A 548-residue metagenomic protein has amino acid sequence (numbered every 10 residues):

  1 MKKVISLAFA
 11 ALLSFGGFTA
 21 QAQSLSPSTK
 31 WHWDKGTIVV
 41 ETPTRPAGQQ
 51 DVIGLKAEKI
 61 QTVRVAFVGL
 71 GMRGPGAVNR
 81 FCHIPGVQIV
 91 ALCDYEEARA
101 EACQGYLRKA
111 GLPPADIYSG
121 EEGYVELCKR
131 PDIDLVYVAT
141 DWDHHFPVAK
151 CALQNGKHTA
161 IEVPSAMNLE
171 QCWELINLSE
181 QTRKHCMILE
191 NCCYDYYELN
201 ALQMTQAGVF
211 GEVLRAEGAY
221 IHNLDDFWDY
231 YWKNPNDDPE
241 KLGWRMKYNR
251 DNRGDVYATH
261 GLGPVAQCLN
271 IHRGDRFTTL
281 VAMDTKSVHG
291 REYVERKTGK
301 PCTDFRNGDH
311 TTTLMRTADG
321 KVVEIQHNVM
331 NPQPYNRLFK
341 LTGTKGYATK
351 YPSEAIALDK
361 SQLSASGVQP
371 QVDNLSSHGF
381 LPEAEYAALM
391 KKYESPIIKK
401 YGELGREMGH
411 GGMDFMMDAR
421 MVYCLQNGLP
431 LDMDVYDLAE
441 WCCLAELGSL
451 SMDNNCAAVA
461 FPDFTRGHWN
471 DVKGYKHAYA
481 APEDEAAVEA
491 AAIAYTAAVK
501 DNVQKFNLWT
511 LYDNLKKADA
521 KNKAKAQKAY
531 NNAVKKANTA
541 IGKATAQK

Functional and structural regions predicted by a protein language model:
M1-V4: Positively charged n-region of N-terminal signal peptides that target proteins for export
A8-G16: Bacterial N-terminal signal peptides
F18-A22: Sec/Tat signal peptide C-region and signal peptidase I cleavage site
S24-A110: N-terminal Rossmann-like dinucleotide-binding module
S24-V39, P43-A47, I53, P75-G76 (+4 more regions): C-terminal helical cap and adjacent loop that interface with cofactors, partners, or active-site loops
D116-D134: A structured beta-alpha segment of the ubiquitous adenosine-cofactor-binding alpha/beta core
L135, D141-W142, F146-Y194, G208: Beta-strand-loop-alpha-helix segment that lines the small-molecule cofactor/substrate pocket of alpha/beta enzymes
H185-M187, C192-F305, N455: Predominantly a Rossmann-like dinucleotide-binding segment in NAD(P)-dependent oxidoreductases
